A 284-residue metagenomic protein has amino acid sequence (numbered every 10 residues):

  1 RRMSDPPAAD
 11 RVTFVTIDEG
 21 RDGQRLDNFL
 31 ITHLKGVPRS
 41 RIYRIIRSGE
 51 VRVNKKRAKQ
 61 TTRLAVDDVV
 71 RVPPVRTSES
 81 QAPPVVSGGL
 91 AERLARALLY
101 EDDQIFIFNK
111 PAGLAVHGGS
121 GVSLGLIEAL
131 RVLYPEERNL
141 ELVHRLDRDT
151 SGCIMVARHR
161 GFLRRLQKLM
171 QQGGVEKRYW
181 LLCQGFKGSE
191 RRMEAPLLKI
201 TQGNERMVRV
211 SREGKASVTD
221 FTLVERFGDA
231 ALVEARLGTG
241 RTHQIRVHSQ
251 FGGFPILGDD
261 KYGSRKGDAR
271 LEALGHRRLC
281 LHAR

Functional and structural regions predicted by a protein language model:
R1-G203, R270, C280: RNA pseudouridine synthases
P73, Q184, V224, R236-G238 (+1 more regions): Solvent-exposed residues in well-ordered beta-strands and their adjoining turns, especially edge/terminal strands
L98, C183, D220-L223, I256: Conserved hydrophobic positions within beta-strands
V116, T150, T219, A231 (+1 more regions): Ser/Thr-centric signal marking residues that sit in or immediately flank functional binding/regulatory motifs
S123-L126, L130, G228-R284: Pseudouridine synthase
P135, G188-S189, Q202, E225-A230 (+2 more regions): Short, conserved beta-turn/loop elements at beta-strand boundaries and strand-helix junctions
Y179, M193, T219, A231-V233: Structural detector for hydrophobic anchor residues on beta-strands
T201, S211-D220, E225: Non-catalytic RNA-recognition surface used by pseudouridine synthases
